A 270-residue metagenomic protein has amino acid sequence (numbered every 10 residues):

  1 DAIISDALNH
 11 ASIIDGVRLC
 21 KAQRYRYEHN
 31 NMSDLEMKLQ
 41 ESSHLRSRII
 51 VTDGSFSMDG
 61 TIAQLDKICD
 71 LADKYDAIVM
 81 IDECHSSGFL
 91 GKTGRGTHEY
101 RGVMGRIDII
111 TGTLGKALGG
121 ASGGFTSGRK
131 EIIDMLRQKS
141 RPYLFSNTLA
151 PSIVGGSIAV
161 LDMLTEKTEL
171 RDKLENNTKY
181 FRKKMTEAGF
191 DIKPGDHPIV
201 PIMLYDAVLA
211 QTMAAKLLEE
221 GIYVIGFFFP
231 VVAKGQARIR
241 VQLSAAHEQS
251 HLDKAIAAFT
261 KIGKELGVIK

Functional and structural regions predicted by a protein language model:
D1-A11: Conserved PLP-anchoring active-site segment centered on the Schiff-base-forming lysine
A11-K21: Active-site-proximal loop->helix
Y25-I81: Active-site phosphate-binding strand-loop segment of PLP-dependent enzymes
T93, E99-M135: Active-site PLP attachment segment
L118-M185, F190-K193: PLP-dependent aminotransferase class I/II
K167, D172-F181, T186-G221, V231 (+2 more regions): Conserved PLP-binding catalytic core of the aspartate aminotransferase-like
E219-I222, V231-K270: PLP-dependent enzyme catalytic core of the Aspartate aminotransferase-like
